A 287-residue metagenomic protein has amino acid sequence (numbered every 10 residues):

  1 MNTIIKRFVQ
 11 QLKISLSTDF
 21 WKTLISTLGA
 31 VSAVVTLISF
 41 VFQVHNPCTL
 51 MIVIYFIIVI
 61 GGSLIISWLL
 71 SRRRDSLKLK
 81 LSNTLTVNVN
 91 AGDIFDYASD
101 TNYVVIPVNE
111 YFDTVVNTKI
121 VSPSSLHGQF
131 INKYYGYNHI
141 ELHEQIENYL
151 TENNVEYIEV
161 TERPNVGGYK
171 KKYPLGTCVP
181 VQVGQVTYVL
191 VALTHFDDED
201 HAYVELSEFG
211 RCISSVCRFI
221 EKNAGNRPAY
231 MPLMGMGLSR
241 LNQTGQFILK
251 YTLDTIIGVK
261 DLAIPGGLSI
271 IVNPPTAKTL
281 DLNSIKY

Functional and structural regions predicted by a protein language model:
N2-Y287: Macrodomain-like recognition of ADP-ribose-binding/processing modules
